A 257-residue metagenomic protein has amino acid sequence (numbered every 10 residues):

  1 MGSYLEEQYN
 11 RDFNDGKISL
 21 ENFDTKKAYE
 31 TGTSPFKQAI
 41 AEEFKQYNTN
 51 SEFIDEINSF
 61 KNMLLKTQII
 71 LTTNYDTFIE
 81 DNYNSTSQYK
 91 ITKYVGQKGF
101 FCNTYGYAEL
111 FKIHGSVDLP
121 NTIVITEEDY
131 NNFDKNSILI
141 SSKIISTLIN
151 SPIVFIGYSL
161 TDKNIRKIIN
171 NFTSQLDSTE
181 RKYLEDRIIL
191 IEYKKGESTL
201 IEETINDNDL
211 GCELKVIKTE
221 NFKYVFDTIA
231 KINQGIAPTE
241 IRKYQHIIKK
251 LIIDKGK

Functional and structural regions predicted by a protein language model:
M1-I123, K143, I149, L160-I168 (+2 more regions): Conserved catalytic-core helix/loop/strand module for nucleotide-ribose chemistry
I54, E128-K143, N171: Active-site glycine-rich loop that binds ribose-phosphate moieties when present
V154-S159: Glycine-rich adenosine-cofactor-binding loop
